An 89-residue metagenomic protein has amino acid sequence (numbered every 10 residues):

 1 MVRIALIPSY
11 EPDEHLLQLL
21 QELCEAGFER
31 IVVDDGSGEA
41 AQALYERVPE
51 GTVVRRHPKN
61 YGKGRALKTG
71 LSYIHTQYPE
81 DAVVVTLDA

Functional and structural regions predicted by a protein language model:
V2-I4: Cell-envelope/extracellular polymer assembly enzymes that use nucleotide-activated donors
I7-S9, D34: Short beta-strand/turn micro-motifs composed of small residues that flank or help shape donor/cofactor-binding pockets
E11-E25: Short, well-formed alpha-helical segments that are part of the catalytic scaffolds of diverse glycosyltransferases
I31: Conserved beta-strand positions in the Rossmann-like core of class I SAM-dependent methyltransferases
D34-L44: A conserved acidic beta->alpha catalytic loop
D35, H57, A89: Active-site loop/turn elements of alpha/beta-hydrolase fold enzymes, especially the short glycine-/histidine-rich
E46-Y78, V83: Conserved donor nucleotide-binding strand/loop of the catalytic core
